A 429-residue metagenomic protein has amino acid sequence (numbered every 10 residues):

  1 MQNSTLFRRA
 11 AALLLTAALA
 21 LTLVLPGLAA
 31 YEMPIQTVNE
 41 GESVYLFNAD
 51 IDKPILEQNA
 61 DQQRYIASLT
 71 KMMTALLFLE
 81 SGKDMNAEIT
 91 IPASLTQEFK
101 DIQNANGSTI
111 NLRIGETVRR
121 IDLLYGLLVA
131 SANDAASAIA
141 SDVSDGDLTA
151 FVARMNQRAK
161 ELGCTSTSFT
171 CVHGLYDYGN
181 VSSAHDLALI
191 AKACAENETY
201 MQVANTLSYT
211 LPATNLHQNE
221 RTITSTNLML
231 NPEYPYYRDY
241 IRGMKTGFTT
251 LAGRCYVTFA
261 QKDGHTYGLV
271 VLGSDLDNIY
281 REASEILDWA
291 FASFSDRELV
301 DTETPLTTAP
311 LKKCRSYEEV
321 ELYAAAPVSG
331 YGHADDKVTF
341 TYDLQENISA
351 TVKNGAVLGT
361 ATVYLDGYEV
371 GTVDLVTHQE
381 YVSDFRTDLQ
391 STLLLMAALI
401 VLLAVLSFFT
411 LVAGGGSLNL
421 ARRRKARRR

Functional and structural regions predicted by a protein language model:
Q2-L14: Bacterial N-terminal signal peptides that target proteins for export
N3, G27-H185, L189-E198, K262: Active-site-adjacent loops and short helices of periplasmic peptidoglycan-processing enzymes
R8-R9, Q97, A150-A153, S391 (+1 more regions): Polar/charged alpha-helical tracts
R9, P26-G27: Intrinsic disorder/low-complexity detector
L13-T22: Bacterial N-terminal signal peptides
A20, D61, D84, N133 (+3 more regions): A general structural signal for well-ordered secondary-structure junctions
C164-S168, Y176-R428: Domain-terminus/edge residues, biased toward the C-terminal soluble/receptor-binding domains of extracytoplasmic
